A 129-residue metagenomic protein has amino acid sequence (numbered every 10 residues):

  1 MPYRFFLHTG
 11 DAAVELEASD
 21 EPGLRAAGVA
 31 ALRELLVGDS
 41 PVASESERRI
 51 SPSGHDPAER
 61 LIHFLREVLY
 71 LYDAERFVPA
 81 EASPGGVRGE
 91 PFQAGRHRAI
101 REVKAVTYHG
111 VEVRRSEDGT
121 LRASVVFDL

Functional and structural regions predicted by a protein language model:
M1-L129: Intrinsically disordered, low-complexity regions
